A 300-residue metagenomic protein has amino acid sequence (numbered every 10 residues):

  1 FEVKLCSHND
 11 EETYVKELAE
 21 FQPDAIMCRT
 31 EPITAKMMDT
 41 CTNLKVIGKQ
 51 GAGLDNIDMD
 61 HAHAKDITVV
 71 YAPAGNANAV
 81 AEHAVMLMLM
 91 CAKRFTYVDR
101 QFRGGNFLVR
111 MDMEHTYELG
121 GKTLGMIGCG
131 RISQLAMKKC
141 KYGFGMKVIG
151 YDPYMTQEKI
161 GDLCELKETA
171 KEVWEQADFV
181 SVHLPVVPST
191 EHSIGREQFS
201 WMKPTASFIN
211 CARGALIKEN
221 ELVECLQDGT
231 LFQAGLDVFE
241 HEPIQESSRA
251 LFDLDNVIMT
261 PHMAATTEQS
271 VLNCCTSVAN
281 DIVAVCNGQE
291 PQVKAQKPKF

Functional and structural regions predicted by a protein language model:
F1-V70, G195: An N-terminal-biased, well-structured beta-alpha scaffold segment characteristic of Rossmann-like dinucleotide-binding
K4, I149, A215: Conserved beta-strand positions in the Rossmann-like core of class I SAM-dependent methyltransferases
E17-E20, M37-T40, E172-Q176, Q198-W201 (+1 more regions): Structural alpha-helical scaffold elements that stabilize or flank donor/cofactor-binding regions in carbohydrate
D24-A25, V46, F179, S207 (+2 more regions): Short, Asp-centered acidic motifs that coordinate Mg2+ and/or phosphate in catalytic or ligand-binding sites
E31, A52, D178, L184-V186 (+2 more regions): Short glycine-/small-residue-rich Rossmann-like dinucleotide-binding loops
K65-I67, P73-T123, L135-G143, K294: Phosphate-binding beta-alpha-beta segment of Rossmann-like dinucleotide-binding domains, i.e., the NAD(P)
D112-P204: Rossmann-like dinucleotide/phosphate-binding beta-alpha-beta segment
T205-S207, C211-F300: Rossmann-like dinucleotide-binding domain for NAD(H)/NADP(H)
